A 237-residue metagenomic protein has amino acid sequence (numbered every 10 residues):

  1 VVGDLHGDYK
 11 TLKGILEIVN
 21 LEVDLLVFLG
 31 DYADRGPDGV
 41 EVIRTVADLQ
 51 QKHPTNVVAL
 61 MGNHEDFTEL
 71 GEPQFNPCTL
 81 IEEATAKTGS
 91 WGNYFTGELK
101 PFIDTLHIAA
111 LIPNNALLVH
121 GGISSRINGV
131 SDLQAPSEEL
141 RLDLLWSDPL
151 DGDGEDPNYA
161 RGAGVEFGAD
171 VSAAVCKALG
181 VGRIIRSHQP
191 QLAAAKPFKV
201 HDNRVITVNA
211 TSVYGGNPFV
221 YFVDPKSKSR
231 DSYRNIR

Functional and structural regions predicted by a protein language model:
V1-R237: Feature recognizes metal-dependent phosphohydrolase scaffolds
